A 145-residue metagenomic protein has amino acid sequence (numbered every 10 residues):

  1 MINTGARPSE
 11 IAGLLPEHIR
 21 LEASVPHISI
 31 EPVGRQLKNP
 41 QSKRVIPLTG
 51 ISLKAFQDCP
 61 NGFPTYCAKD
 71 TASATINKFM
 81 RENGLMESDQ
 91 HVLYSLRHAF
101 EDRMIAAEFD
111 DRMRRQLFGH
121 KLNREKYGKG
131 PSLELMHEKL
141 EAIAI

Functional and structural regions predicted by a protein language model:
M1-R7, G13, T71, G128 (+1 more regions): Short intrinsically disordered, low-complexity coil segments enriched in acidic
N3, E10, S95-K121, K139: C-terminal catalytic core of tyrosine-transesterase DNA break-rejoin enzymes
T4, G13-K54: Conserved tyrosine-mediated DNA breakage-rejoining catalytic core shared by Y-recombinases
L14, D58-C59, A107: Residue-level signal for well-ordered alpha-helical positions
V33, P47-D89, Y94-S95, A99-F100 (+1 more regions): Active-site/catalytic core of tyrosine-dependent DNA strand-transfer enzymes
F118-I145: Catalytic-site neighborhood detector that most strongly recognizes the C-terminal catalytic loop/helix of tyrosine
